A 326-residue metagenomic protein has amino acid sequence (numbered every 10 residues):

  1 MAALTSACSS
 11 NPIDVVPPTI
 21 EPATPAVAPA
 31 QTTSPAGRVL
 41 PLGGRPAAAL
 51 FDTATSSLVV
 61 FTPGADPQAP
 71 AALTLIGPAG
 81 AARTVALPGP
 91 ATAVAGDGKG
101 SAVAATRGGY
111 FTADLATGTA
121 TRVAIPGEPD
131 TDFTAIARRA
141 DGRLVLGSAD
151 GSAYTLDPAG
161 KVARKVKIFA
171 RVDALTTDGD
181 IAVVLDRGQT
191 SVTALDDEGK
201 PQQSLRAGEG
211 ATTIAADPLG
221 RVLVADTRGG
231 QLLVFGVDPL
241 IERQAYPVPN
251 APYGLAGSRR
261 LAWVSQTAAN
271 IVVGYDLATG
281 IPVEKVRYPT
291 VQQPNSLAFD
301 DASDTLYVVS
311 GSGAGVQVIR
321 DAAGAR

Functional and structural regions predicted by a protein language model:
L4-R326: Predominantly soluble domains enriched in secretory-pathway, periplasmic, or organellar proteins
